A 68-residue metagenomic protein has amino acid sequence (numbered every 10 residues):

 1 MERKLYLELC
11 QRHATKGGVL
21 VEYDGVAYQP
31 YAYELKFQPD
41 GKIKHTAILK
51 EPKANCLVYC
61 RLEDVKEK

Functional and structural regions predicted by a protein language model:
M1-T15: Mixed-charge, Lys/Arg-rich low-complexity intrinsically disordered regions
R3-Y6, E63-K68: Mixed-charge, Lys/Arg-enriched low-complexity segments
H13-V65: Acidic, low-complexity, intrinsically disordered interaction modules
